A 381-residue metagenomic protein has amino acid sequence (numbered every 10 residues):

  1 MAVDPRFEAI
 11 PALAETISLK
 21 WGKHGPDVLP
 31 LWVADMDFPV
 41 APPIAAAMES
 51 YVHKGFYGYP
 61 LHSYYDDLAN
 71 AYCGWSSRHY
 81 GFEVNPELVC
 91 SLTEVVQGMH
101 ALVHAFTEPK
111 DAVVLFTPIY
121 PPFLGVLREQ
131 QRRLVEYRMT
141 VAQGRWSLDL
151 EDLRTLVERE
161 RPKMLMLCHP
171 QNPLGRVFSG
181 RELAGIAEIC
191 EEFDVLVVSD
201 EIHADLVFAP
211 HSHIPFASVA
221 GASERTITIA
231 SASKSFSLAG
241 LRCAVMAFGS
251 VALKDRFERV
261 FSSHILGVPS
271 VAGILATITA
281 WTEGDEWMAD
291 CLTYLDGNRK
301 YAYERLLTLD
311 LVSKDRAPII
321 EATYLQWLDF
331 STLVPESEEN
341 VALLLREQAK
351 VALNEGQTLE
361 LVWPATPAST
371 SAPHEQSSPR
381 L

Functional and structural regions predicted by a protein language model:
A2-E94, A101, W281-E283: N-terminal small-domain helix-loop-helix segment of the aminotransferase-like
Y57-E188, D205-A209, H213-V219, S223 (+1 more regions): Conserved core of the PLP fold type I
G74, L344-L353, T358-L381: PLP-dependent enzyme catalytic core of the Aspartate aminotransferase-like
L127, V157, C190, L306 (+2 more regions): A generic structural signal for well-ordered alpha-helical segments
E224-D296: Conserved core segment of the aminotransferase class I/II
I278, L295-Y303, D315-F330, W363: Conserved glycine-rich beta-strand-loop-beta hairpin in the small C-terminal domain of fold type I
